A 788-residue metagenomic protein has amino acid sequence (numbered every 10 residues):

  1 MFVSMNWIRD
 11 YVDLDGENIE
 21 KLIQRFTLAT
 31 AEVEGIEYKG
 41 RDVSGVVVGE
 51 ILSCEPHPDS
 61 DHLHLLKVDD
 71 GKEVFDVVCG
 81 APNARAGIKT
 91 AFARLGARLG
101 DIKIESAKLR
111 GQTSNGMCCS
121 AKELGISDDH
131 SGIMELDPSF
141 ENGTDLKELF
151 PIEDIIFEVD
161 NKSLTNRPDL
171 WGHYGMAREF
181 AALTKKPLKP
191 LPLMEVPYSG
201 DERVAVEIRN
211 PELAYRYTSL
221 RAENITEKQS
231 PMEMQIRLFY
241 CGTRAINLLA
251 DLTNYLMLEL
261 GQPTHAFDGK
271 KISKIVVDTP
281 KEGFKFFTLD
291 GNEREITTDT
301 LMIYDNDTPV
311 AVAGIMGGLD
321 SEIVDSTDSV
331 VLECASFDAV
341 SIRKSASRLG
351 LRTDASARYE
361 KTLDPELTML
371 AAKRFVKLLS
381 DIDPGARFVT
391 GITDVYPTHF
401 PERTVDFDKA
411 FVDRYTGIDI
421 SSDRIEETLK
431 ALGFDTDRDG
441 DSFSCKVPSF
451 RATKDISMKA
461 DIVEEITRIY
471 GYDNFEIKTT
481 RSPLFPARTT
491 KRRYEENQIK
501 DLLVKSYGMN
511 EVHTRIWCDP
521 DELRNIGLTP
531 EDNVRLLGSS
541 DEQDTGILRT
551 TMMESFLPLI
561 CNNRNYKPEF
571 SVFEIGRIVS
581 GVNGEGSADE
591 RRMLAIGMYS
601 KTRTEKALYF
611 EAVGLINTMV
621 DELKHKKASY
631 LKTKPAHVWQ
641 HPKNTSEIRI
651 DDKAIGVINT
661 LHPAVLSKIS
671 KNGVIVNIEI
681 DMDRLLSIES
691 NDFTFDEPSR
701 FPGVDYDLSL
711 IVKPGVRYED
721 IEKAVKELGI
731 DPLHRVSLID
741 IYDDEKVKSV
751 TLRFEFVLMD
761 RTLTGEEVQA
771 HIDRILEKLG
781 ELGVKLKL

Functional and structural regions predicted by a protein language model:
M1-P197, V331, G350, D354 (+4 more regions): Phosphate-backbone binding interfaces of nucleic-acid-interacting proteins
M5, Q24, H64, L188-F284 (+1 more regions): Glycine/proline-enriched, intrinsically flexible loops and inter-domain linkers
G40-S44, E195-Y198, K446, L484-T489 (+3 more regions): Beta-rich nucleic-acid/ligand-interaction surfaces
V48-V78, I236, T253-D320: Conserved mixed alpha/beta core segments that line enzyme active sites in large multi-domain catalysts
T113-E123, G132-M134, P151-I155, M302-F400 (+2 more regions): Mobile "lid/hinge" segments at catalytic clefts and subdomain interfaces of large enzymes
T184-I208, D383-F411: Terminal amphipathic helices with adjacent charged low-complexity linkers/tails
V405-K409, D413-F570, E755-M759, E767 (+1 more regions): Extended, well-folded interaction surfaces typified by the phenylalanyl-tRNA synthetase beta subunit core
A431-F434, G440, S444, D589 (+1 more regions): A carboxyl-terminal module marker
